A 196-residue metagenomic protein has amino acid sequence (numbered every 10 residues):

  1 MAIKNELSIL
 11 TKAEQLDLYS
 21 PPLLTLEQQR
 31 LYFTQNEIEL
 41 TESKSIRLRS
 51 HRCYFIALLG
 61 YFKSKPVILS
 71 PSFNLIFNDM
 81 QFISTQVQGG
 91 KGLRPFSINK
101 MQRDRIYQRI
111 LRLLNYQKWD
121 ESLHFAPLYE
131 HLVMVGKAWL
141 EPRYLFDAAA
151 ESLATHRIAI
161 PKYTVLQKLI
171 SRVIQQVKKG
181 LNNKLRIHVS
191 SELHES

Functional and structural regions predicted by a protein language model:
A2-S196: Long amphipathic alpha-helical coiled-coil/heptad-repeat bundle
